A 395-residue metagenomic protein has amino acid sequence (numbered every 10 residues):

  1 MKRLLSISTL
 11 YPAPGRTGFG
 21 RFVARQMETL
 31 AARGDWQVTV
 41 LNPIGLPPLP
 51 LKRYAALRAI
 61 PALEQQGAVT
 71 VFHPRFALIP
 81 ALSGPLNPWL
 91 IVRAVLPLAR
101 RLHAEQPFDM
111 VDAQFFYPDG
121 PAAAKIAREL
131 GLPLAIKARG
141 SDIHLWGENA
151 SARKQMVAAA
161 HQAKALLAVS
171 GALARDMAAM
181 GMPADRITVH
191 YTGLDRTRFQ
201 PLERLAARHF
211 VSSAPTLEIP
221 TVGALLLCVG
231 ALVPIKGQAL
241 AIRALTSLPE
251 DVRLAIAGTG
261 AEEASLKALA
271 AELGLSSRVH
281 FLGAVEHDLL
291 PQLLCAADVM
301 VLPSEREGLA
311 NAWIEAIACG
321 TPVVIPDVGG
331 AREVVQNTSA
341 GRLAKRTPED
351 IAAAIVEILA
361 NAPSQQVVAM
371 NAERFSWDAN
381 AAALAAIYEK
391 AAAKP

Functional and structural regions predicted by a protein language model:
M1-Q65: N-terminal subdomain of nucleotide-sugar transferases
R21, P121-A124, A224, C228-S247 (+1 more regions): A conserved mid-protein helix/loop that constitutes part of the nucleotide-sugar donor-binding site
A56-A62, Q200-P220, L225-L226, V367: A short helix/loop element that forms part of the nucleotide-sugar donor recognition site in Leloir-type
A172, G193: Carbohydrate-associated surface elements
A284-V285, Q292-A297: Short alpha-helical donor nucleotide-sugar binding micro-motif in glycosyltransferases
E305: Aromatic "clamp/platform" in nucleotide-sugar-dependent glycosyltransferases that forms part of the donor/acceptor
P322-I325: Short hydrophobic beta-strand element within catalytic cores of glycosyltransferases and related nucleotide-activated
N337-P348, E357-A362: Conserved acidic donor-binding segment of nucleotide-sugar-dependent glycosyltransferases
